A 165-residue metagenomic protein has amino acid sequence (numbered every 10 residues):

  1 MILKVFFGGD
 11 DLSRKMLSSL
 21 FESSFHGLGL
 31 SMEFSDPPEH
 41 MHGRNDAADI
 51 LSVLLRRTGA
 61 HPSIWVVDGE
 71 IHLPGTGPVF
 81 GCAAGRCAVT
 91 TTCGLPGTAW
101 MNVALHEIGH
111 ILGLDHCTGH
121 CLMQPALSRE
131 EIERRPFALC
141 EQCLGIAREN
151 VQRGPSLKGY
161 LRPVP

Functional and structural regions predicted by a protein language model:
M1-S13: Fold-level signature of zinc-dependent metallopeptidase catalytic domains
I2, G27-G29, I50, S156 (+1 more regions): Acidic/proline-rich low-complexity IDRs
V5-F6, E33, V79, A126 (+1 more regions): Intrinsic disorder/low-structure terminal segments
D11-V103, I111-D115: Metzincin-family zinc-dependent endopeptidase catalytic domain
C82-A99, D115-P165: Metalloprotease/metallohydrolase-associated module, dominated by Zn2+-dependent proteases
H106: Conserved phosphoacceptor histidine of two-component systems
